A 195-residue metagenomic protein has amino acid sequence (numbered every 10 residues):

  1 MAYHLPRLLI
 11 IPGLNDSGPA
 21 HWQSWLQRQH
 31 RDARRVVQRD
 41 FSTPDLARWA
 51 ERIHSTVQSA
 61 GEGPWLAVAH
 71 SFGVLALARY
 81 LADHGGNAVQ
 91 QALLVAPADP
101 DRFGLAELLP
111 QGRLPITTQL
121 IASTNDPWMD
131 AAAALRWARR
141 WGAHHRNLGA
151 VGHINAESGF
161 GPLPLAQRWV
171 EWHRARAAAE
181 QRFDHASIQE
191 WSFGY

Functional and structural regions predicted by a protein language model:
A2-G63, A179, Q189-S192: Active-site catalytic motif of lipid deacylating hydrolases and related acyltransferases
D16-S17, P100-D101, T124-M129: Acidic catalytic loop of the alpha/beta-hydrolase fold
Q27, T124, M129-A143: Conserved loop-alpha-helix segment in the C-terminal half of the alpha/beta-hydrolase fold that carries the catalytic
L66-V68, A92: Conserved alpha/beta-hydrolase fold motif
V68-A78: Gly/Ala-rich beta-loop-alpha elbow adjacent to hydrolase catalytic centers
N87-P100, T117: A conserved short beta-strand
L114-A122, D126: Short beta-strand/loop motif that positions the catalytic acidic residue of the alpha/beta-hydrolase fold
H144-Y195: C-terminal catalytic histidine-bearing segment of alpha/beta-hydrolase fold enzymes
